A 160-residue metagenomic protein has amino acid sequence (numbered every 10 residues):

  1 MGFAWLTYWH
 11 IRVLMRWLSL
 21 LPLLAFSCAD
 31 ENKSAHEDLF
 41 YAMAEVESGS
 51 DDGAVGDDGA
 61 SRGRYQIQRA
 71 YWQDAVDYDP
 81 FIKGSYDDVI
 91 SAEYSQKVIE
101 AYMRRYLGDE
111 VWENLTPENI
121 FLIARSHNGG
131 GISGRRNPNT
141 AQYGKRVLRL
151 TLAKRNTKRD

Functional and structural regions predicted by a protein language model:
V13-L21: Sec-dependent signal peptide recognition, specifically the positively charged N-region followed immediately by
L23-S34: Bacterial Sec-dependent signal peptides at the C-terminal "C-region" and cleavage site
N32-E37, D57-Y65, D88-Q96, E113-I120 (+1 more regions): Solvent-exposed, acidic/flexible segments
A35-D51, I67, I99, L122-G131: Short, functionally critical alpha-helical segments immediately adjacent to catalytic or ligand/cofactor-binding
V46-I82, S95, E100: Secreted/periplasmic proteins that engage bacterial cell-wall peptidoglycan
Q73-G134, K145-A153: Alpha-helical segment that forms one wall of the substrate-binding/catalytic cleft in peptidoglycan-active domains
